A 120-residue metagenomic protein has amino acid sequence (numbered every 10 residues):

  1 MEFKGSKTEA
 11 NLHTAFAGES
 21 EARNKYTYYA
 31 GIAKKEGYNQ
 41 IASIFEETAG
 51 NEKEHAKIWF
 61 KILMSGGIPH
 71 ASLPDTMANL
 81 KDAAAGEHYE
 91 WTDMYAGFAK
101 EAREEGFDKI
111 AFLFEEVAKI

Functional and structural regions predicted by a protein language model:
M1-I120: Non-heme di-metal
